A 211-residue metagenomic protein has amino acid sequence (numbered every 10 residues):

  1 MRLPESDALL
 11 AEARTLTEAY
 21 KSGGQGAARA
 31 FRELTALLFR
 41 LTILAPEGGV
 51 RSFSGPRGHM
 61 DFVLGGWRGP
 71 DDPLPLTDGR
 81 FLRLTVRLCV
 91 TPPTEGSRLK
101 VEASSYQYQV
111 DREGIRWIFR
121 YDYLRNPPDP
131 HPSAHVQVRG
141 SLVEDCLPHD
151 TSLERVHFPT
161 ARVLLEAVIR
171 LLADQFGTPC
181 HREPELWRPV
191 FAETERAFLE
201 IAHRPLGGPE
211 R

Functional and structural regions predicted by a protein language model:
M1-E18, H157-R211: Long, solvent-exposed, polar/charged low-complexity segments
M1-T77, F81: N-terminal "first-domain core" detector
T35-A45, V110, L172-F176, C180: Hydrophobic, Leu/Ile/Phe/Ala-enriched alpha-helical segments that form helix-helix packing faces
P56-E113: Hydrophobic-cavity lipid-handling domains and compact docking modules
G69-T77, R139-P148, A202-R211: Short, Lys/Arg-enriched charge-dense amphipathic segments
L84-V86, Y121, L172: Generic structural hydrophobic/aromatic packing signal, biased to beta-strands
G96-E166: An exposed acidic His-Trp-rich patch
